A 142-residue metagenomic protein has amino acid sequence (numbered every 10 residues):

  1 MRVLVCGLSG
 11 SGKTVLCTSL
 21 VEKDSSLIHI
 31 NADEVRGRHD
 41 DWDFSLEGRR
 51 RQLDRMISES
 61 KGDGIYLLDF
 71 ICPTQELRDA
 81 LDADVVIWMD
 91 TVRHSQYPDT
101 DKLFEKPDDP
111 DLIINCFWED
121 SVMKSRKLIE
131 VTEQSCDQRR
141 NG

Functional and structural regions predicted by a protein language model:
R2: Walker A (P-loop) ATP-phosphate-binding motif of ABC ATPase nucleotide-binding domains
V5: Hydrophobic anchor at the beta1->P-loop junction of P-loop NTPases
L8: P-loop (Walker A) phosphate-binding loop of NTP-binding proteins
S11: ATP-binding Walker
T14: Walker A/P-loop
C17-K61: Conserved substrate/cofactor phosphate-moiety recognition/catalytic segment in nucleotide-dependent phosphotransferases
W42-Y97: Glycine-rich phosphate-binding loop used to anchor ATP phosphates in small-molecule kinases, encompassing both
M89-G142: Small-molecule kinase domains that catalyze NTP-dependent phosphoryl transfer to phosphate-bearing small molecules
